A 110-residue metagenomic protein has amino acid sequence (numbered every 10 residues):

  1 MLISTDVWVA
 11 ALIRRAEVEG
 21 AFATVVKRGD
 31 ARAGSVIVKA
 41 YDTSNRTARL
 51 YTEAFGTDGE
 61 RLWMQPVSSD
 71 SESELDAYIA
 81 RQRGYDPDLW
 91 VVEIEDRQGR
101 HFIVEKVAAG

Functional and structural regions predicted by a protein language model:
M1-G110: Polybasic/polar functional segments that serve as interface/processing modules
